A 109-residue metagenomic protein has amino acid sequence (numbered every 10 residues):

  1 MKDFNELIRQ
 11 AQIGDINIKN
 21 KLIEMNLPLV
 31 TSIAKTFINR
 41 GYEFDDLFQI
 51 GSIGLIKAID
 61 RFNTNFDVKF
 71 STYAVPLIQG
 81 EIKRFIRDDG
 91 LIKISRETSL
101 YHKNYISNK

Functional and structural regions predicted by a protein language model:
M1-K93, N104: Alpha-helical promoter-recognition and RNA polymerase-docking modules of transcription initiation factors, dominated by
R96-K109: Charged, low-cysteine interdomain linkers and short loop/connector segments that bridge structured helical modules
